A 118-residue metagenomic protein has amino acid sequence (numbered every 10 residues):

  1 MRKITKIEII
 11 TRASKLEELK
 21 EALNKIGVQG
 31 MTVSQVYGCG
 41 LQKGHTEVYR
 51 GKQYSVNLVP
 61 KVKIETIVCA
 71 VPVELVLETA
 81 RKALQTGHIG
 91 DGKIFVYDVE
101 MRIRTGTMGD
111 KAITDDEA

Functional and structural regions predicted by a protein language model:
M1-A118: Positively charged, small/polar-rich N-terminal and surface patches that mediate targeting and assembly and bind
